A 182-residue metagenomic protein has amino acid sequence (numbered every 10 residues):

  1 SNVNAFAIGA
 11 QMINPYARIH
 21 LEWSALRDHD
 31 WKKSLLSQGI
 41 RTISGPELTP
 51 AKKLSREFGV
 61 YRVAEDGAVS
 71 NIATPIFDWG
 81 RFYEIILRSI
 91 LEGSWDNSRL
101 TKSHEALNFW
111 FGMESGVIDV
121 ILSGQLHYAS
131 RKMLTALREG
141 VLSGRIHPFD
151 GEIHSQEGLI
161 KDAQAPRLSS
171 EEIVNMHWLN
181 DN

Functional and structural regions predicted by a protein language model:
S1-N182: Extracytosolic ligand-binding ectodomains
